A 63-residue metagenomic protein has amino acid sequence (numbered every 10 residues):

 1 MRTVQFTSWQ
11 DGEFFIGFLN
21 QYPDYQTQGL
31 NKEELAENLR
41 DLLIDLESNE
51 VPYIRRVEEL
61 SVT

Functional and structural regions predicted by a protein language model:
M1-Q5, N20, Q26, E33-T63: Short, charged, surface-exposed hinge/linker loops at domain edges that act as mobile lids or interdomain connectors
T7-N20: Short aromatic-glycine-(Arg/Gly/Cys) micro-motifs in beta-strand/loop hairpins
D11, Q28-G29: A generic "functional-site adjacency" signal
